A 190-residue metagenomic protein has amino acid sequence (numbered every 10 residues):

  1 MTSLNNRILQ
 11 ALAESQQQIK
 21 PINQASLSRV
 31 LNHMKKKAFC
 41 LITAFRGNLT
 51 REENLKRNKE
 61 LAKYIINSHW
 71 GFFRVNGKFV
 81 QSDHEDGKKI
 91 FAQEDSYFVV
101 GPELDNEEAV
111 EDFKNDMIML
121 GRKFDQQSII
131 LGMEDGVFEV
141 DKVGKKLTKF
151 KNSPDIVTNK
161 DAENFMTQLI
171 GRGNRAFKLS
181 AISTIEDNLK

Functional and structural regions predicted by a protein language model:
T2-R74, S180-K190: N-terminal, charge-rich interaction modules
T43-L49, P102-L104, G132-G136: Short, flexible beta-strand-to-coil junctions
R51-E52, N106-D116: Short, conserved charged micro-motifs
S68-E108: Short, intrinsically disordered low-complexity segments
F79-V80, G132-G144: Short proline/glycine- and acidic-rich turn/helix-capping motifs at secondary-structure junctions
D86-Q93, E139-D161: Short, low-order "capping/linker" segments at domain edges
E111-D135: Short, compact, well-ordered microdomains
F150-K190: A recognition module on extended beta-rich or small alphabeta surfaces enriched in W/G with H and D/E
